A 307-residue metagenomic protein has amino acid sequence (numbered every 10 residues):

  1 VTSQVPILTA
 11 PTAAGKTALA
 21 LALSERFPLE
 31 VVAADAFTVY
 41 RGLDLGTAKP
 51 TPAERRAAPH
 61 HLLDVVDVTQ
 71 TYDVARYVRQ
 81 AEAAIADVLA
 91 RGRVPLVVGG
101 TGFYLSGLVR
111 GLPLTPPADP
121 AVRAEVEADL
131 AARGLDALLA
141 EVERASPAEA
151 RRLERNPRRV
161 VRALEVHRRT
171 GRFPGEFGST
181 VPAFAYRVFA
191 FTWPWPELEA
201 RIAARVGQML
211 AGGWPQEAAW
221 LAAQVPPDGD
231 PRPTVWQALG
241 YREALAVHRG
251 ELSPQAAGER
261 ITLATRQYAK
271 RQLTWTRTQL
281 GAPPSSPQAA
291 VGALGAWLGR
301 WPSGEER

Functional and structural regions predicted by a protein language model:
V1-R307: Phosphate/pyrophosphate-binding catalytic cores of soluble transferases and nucleic-acid-acting enzymes
